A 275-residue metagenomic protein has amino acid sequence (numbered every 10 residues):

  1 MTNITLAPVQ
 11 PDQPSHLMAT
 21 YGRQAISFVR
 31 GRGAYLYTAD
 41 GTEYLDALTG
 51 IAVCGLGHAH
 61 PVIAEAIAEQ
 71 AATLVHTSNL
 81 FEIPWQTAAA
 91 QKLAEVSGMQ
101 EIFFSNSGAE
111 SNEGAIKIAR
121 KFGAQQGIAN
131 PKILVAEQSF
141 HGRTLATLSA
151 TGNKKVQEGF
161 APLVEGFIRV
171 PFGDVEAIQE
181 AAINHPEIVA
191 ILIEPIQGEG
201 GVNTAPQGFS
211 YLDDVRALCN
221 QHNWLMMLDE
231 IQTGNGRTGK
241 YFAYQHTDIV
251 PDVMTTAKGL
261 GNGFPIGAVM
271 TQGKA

Functional and structural regions predicted by a protein language model:
T2-A275: Conserved N-terminal phosphate-binding loop of PLP-dependent enzymes in the Aspartate aminotransferase
